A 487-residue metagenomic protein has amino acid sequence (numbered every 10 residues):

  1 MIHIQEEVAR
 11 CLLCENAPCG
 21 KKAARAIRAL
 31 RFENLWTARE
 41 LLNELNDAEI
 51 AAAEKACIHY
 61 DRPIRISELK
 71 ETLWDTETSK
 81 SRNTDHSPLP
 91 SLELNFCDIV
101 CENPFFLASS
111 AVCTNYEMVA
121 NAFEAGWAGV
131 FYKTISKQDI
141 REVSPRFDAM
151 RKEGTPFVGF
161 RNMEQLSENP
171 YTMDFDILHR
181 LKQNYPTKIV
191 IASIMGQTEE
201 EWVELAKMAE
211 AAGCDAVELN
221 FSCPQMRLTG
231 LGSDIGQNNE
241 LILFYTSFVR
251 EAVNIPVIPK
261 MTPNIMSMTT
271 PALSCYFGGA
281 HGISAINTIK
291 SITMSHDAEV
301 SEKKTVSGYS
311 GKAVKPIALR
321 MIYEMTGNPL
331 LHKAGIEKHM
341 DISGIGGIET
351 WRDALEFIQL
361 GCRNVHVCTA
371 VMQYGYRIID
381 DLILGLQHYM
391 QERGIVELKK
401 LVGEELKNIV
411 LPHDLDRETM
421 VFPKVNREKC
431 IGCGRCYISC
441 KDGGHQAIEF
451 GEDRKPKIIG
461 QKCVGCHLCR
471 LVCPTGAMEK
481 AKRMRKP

Functional and structural regions predicted by a protein language model:
M1-L13, W36-A52, L411-G432, Q446-G465 (+1 more regions): Ferredoxin-like iron-sulfur electron-transfer modules
L13-F32, I50-T72, F357, R435-D453 (+1 more regions): Iron-sulfur cluster-binding cysteine motifs and their immediate structural context in ferredoxin-like electron-transfer
I27-F106, S110-C113, W127-Y132: Iron-sulfur-cluster electron-transfer modules
I58, G154-F157, G311, K315 (+5 more regions): Extended, intrinsically disordered, low-complexity segments
S79-I189, Q197: N-terminal capping/small domains of soluble enzymes
A120-A125, Q197-S343, W351-E356, L360-N364 (+5 more regions): Alpha/beta enzyme core
K133-I135, F221, N287, T369-A370 (+1 more regions): Short secondary-structure boundary segments
E142-P156, M294-S307, Q359, A370-I395: C-terminal helical cap(s) of enzyme catalytic domains, especially alpha/beta-barrels
